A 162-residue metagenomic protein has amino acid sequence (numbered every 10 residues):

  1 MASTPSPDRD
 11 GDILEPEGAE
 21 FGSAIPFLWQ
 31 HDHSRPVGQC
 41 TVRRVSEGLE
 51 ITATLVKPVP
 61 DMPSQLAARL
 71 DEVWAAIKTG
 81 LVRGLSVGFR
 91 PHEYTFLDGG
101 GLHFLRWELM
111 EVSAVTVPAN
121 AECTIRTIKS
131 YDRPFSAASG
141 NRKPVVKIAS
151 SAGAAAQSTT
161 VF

Functional and structural regions predicted by a protein language model:
M1-S139, V161: Signature of dsDNA virion morphogenesis modules
A137-F162: Terminal short linear interaction segments
